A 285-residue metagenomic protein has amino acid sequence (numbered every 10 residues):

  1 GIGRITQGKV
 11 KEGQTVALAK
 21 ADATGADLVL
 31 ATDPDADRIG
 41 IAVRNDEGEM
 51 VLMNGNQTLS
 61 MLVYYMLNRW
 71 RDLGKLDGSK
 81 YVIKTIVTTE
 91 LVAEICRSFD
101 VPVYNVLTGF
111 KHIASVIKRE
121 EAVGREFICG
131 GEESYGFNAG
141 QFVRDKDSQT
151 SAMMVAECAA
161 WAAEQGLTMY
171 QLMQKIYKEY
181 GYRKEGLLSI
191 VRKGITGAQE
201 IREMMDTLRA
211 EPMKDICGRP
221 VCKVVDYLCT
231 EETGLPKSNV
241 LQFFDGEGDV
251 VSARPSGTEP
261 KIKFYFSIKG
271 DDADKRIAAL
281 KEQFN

Functional and structural regions predicted by a protein language model:
G1, V63, I113-I117: Short, charged, surface-exposed secondary-structure boundary motifs
G1-I5, D46, K118-A122: Short low-complexity, flexible loop/linker segments enriched in glycine and/or proline with clustered acidic
G1-R38: N-terminal small/polar loop signature for handling phosphorylated ligands or for N-terminal nucleophile
I2-G8, E49-Q57: Short beta-strand elements at the ligand-binding edges of bilobed clamshell
D22, D27-L28, T32, E49 (+4 more regions): Phosphate-binding and adjacent anionic-ligand microenvironments
D37-G55, V92: Short Gly/Thr/Asp-enriched flexible loops that form oxyanion-binding sites at enzyme active sites
R38, T58-M61, F110-A114: Short gly/pro/ser/thr-enriched loop/turn and capping motifs at secondary-structure boundaries
N54-M66: Catalytic or ion-translocation cores adjacent to nucleophile or general acid/base/metal-coordination motifs in diverse
